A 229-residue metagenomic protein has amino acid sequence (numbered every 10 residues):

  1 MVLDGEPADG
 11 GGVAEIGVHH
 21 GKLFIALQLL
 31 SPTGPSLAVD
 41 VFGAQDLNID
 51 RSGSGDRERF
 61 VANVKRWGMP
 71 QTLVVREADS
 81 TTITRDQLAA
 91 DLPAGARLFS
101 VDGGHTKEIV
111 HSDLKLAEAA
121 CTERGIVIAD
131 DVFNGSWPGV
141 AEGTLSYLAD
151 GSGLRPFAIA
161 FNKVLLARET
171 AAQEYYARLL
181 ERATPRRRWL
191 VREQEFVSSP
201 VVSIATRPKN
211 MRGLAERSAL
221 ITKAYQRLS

Functional and structural regions predicted by a protein language model:
M1-V2: A short, well-structured juxtamembrane/interface segment
G5-S229: S-adenosylmethionine/decaboxylated-SAM
